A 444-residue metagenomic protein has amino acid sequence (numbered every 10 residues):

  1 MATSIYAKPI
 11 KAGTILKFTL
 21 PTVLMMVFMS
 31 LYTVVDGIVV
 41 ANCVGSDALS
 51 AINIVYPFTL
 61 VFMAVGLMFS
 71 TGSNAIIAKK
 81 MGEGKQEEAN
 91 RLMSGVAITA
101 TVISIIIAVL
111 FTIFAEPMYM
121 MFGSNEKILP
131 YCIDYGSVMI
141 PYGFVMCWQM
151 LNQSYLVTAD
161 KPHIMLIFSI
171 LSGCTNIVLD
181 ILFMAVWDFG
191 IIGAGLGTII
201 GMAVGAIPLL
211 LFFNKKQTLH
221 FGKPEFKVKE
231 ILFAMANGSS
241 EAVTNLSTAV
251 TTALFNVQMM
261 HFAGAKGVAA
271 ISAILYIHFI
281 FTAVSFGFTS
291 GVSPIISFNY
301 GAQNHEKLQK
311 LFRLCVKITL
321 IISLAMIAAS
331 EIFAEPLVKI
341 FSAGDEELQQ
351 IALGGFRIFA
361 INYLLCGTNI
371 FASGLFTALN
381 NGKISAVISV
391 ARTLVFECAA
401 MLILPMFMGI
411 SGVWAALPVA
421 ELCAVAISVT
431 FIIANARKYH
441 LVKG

Functional and structural regions predicted by a protein language model:
M1-T19, I77-F144, V186-S239, I296-N362 (+1 more regions): Short alpha-helical transmembrane segments in multi-pass integral membrane proteins
A7-C43, P57-G72, I76, T101-A108 (+5 more regions): N-terminal transmembrane alpha-helices
K17-D36, V138, S172, G201-G205 (+3 more regions): Transmembrane helical elements of multi-pass membrane transporters/channels
T22, M26, I38, N42 (+17 more regions): Transmembrane alpha-helix boundary and packing residues in multipass membrane permease domains and related
T22-S30, L67, T99-A108, Y142-C147 (+9 more regions): Hydrophobic alpha-helical transmembrane segments in multi-pass membrane proteins
L31-S50, Y119-E126, L182-F189, A249-Y276 (+4 more regions): Helix-terminus/linker motif at the lipid-water interface of multi-pass membrane proteins
L49-V109, M146-M165, A270-A334, C366-I388: Small-residue-rich hydrophobic transmembrane alpha-helices
S70, V138-V157, M165-N176, A194-I207 (+5 more regions): Short runs within selected transmembrane alpha-helices of multi-pass transporters and secretion channels
